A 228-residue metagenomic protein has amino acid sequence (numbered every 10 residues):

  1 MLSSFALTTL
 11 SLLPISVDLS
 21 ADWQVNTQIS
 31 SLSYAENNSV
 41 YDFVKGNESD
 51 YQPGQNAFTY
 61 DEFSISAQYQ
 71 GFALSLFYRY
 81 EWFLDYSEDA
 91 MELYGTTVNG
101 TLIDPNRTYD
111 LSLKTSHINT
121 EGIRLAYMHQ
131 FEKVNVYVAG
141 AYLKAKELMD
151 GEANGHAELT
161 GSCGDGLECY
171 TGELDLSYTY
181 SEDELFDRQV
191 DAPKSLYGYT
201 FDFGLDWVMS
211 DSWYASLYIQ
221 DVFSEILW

Functional and structural regions predicted by a protein language model:
M1-S16: Gram-negative bacterial Sec-dependent N-terminal signal peptides
L13-D191, W228: A subset of solvent-exposed loop/turn segments in beta-rich extracellular surface proteins, enriched in glycine
A73-S75, G204, S216: Ordered hydrophobic segments in well-structured contexts
G122-R124, G198-D202: Transmembrane beta-barrel architecture of outer membranes
V190-Y197, G204-V208, Y218: Short, contiguous, pocket-lining structural segments that sit at or immediately flank catalytic/ligand-binding sites
S216-W228: Acidic, glycine-rich loop-and-beta core segments that form the ion-binding/anion-interacting portion of active sites
